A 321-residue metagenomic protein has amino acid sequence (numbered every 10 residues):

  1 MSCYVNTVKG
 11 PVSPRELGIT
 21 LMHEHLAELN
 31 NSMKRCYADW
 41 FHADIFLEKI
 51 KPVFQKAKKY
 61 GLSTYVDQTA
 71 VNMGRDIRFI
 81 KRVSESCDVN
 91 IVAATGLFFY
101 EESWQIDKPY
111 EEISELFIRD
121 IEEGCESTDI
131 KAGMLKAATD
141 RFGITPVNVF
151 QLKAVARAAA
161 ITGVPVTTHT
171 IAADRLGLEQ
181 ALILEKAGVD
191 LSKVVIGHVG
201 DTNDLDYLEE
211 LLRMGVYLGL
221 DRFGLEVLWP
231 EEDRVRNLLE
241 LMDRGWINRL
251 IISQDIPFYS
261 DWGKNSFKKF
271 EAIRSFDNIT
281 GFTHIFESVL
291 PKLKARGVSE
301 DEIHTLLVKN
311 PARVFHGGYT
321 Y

Functional and structural regions predicted by a protein language model:
S2-G10, D277-Y321: Mid-to-C-terminal alpha-helical segments outside catalytic/metal-binding sites
L17-L29, R35-N90, E111-K131: Alpha-helical scaffold segments that flank or form the walls of functional sites
I19-L21, S63-T64, N90-V92, A132-M134 (+4 more regions): Structural preference for beta-strand elements that scaffold enzyme active sites
H23, Y65, A159, L218 (+3 more regions): Divalent metal-coordination and catalytic microenvironments
E28-D44, I106, K269-N278, V314: Acidic/histidine-rich helix-loop elements that form or flank divalent-metal/phosphate-binding sites at the catalytic
Q68, R222, W246-F270, S275-F276 (+1 more regions): Short acidic/histidine-rich active-site segments
R82-E85, N90-T162, Y217, G224-V227: Active-site gating/metal-coordination segments in enzymes
G163-R234, F270-T283, L290, A295-S299: Active-site core of metal-dependent hydrolases
